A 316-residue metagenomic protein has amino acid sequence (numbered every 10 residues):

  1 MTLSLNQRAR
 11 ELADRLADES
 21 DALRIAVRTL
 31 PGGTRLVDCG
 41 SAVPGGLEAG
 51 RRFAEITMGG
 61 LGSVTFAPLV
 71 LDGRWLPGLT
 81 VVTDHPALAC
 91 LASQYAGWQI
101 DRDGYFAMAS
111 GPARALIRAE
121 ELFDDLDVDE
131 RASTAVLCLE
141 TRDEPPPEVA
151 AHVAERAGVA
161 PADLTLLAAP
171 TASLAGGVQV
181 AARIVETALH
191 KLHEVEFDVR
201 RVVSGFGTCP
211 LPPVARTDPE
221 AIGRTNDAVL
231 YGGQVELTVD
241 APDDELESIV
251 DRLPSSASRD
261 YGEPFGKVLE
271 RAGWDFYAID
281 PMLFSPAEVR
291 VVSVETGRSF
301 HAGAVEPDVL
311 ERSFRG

Functional and structural regions predicted by a protein language model:
M1-A107: An N-terminal, globular interaction/scaffold subdomain
D18-I25, R35-L69, R201-S204, G223-R312 (+1 more regions): C-terminal interaction module
A42, R142, G177: Glycine- and other small-residue-rich loops at beta-strand/loop junctions that grip anionic moieties
G73-V81, A175-V180, L211-A215, A287-R290: Short, solvent-exposed polar/charged micro-motifs at secondary-structure junctions
D84-H85, S93-Q94, E140-R142, A169-T171 (+3 more regions): Fold-independent oxyanion-binding glycine-rich loops and adjacent beta-strand/coil segments at enzyme active sites
I100-T134, P219, N226-Y231, V235-E245 (+2 more regions): Composition-driven recognition of glycine/serine/threonine/acidic- and proline-rich low-complexity segments and repeats
R102-L174: Intrinsically disordered, low-complexity linker/loop segments enriched in Gly/Pro and charged/polar residues
P146-G262: A contiguous, surface-oriented mixed alpha/beta subdomain in the mid-to-C-terminal portion of proteins that forms
